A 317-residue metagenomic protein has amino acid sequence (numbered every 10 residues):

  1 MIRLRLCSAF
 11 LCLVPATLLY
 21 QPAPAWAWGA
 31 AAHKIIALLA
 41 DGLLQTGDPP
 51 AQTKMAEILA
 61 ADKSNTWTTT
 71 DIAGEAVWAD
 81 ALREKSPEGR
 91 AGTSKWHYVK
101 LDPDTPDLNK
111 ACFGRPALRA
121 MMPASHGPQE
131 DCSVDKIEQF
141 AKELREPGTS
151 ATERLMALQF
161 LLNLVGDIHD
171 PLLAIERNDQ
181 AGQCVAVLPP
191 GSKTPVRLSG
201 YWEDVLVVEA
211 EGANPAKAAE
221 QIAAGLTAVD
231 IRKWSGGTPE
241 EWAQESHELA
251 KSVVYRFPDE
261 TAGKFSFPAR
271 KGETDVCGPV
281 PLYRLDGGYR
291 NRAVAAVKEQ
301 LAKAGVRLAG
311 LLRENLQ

Functional and structural regions predicted by a protein language model:
M1-R5: Positively charged n-region of N-terminal signal peptides that target proteins for export
L13-V14, A25: Cleavable N-terminal signal peptides
A16-L18: Hydrophobic alpha-helical membrane-insertion segments, chiefly the h-region of N-terminal signal peptides
W26-L164, P171, E176-Q317: N-terminal, motif-rich segments that launch catalysis or mediate targeting to/interaction with membranes, typified by
